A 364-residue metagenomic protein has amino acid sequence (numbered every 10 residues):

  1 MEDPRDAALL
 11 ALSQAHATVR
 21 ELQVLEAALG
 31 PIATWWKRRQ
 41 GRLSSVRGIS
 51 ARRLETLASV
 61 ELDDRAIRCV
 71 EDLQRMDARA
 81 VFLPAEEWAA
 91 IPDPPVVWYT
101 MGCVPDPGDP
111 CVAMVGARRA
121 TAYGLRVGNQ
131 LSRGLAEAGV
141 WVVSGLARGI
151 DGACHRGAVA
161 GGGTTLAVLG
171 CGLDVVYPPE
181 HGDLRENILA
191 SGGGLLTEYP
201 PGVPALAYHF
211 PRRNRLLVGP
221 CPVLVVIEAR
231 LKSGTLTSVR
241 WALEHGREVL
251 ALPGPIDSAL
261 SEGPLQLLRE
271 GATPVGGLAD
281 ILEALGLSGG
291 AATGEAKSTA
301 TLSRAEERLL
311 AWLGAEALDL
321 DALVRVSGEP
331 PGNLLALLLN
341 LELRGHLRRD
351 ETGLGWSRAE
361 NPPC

Functional and structural regions predicted by a protein language model:
M1-D6, Q74-M76, F82-C364: Glycine-biased, small-residue-rich flexible motifs in mid-sequence functional cores and linkers
M1-E86, L320, R344-C364: Short, small/acidic-rich helices and loops at N termini and domain boundaries of DNA replication/processing enzymes
